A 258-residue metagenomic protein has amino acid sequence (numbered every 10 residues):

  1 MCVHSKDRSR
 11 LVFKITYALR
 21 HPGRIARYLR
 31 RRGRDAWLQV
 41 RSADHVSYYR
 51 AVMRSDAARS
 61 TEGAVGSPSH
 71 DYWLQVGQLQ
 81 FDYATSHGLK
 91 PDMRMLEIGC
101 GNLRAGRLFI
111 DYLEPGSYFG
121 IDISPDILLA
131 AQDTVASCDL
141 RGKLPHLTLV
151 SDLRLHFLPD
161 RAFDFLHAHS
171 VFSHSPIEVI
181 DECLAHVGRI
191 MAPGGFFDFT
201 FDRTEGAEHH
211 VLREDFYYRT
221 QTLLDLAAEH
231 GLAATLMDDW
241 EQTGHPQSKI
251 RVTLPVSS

Functional and structural regions predicted by a protein language model:
C2-H87, N102-F157, S175-E182, H186 (+1 more regions): Class I (Rossmann-like) S-adenosyl-L-methionine-dependent methyltransferase catalytic domain, capturing the SAM-binding
D92-G101: Conserved class I S-adenosyl-L-methionine
R94, G195-F196: Short glycine-centered segments of the SAM/dcSAM-binding site in methyltransferase folds
R94, S117, A162-D164: Structural signature of beta-strand start/N-cap positions in the alpha/beta core of ABC transporter nucleotide-binding
E97, D122, D164: Acidic active-site catalytic centers that drive phospho-/nucleotidyl reactions and related ester hydrolyses
L155-L166: A short acidic, Gly/Pro-enriched loop at the edge of an enzyme's catalytic core that lines a small-molecule cofactor
F165-E178: A short SAM/SAH-binding and catalytic strip from SAM-dependent methyltransferases
